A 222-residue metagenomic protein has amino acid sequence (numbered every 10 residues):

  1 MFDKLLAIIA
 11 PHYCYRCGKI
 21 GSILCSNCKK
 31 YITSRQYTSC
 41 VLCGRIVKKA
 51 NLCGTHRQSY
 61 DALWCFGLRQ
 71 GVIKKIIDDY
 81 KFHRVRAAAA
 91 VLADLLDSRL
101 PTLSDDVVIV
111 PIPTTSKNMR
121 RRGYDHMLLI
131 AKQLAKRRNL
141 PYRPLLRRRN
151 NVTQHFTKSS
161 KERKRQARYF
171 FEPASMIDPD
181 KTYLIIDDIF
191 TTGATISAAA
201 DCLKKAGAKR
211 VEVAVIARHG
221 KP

Functional and structural regions predicted by a protein language model:
M1-D187, T191-P222: Glycine-rich phosphate/pyrophosphate-handling loop used in enzymes and phosphotransfer proteins
